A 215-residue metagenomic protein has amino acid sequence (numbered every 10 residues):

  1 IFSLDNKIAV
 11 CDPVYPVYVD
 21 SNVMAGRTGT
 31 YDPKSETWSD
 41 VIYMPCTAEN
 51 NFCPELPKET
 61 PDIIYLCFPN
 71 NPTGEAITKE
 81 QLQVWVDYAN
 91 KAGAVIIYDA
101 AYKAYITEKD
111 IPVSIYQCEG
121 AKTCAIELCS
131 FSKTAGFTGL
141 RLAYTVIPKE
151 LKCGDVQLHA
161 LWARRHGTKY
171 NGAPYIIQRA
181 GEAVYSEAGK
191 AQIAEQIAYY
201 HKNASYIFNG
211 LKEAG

Functional and structural regions predicted by a protein language model:
I1-I8, A25: Phosphate-binding glycine-rich loop
F2-S3, P57, N90, G120 (+1 more regions): Residue-level signal for alpha-helix termini/capping positions
N6, K91-V95, K122-T123: A short helix->loop->beta-strand "cap" motif at the edges of active sites that frequently abuts
A9, I97, I126-L128: Structural detector of well-ordered beta-strand residues that form the stable sheet scaffold of enzyme domains
P13, A100-Y102, S130-F131: Short strand-turn motif at the edge of the Rossmann-like AdoMet-binding core
Y18, N22: Short hydrophobic alpha-helical segments of the AMP-binding
V23, E36, Q117-H201, S205-A214: Conserved core segment of the aminotransferase class I/II
T30-V113: Active-site phosphate-binding strand-loop segment of PLP-dependent enzymes
